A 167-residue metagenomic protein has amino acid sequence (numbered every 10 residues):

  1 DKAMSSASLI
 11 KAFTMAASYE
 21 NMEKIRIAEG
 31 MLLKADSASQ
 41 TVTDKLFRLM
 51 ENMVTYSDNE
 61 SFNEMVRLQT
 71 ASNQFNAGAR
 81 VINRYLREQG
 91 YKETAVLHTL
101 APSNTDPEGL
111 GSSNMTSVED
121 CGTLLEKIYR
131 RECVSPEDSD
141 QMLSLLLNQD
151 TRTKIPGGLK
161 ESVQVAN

Functional and structural regions predicted by a protein language model:
M4-L33, M53: Active-site SXXK
Y19-F47, S135-D140: Short, well-structured active-site flanking segments
A38, Y56-D58: Structured, acidic catalytic/metal-binding patches in enzyme active sites
M50, E60-C133: Mid-domain, small-residue-enriched loop/turn segments at the edges of structured enzyme/sensor domains
S144-T151: Small-residue-rich helix-loop
T153-N167: Short, Gly/Ser/Thr-enriched beta-strand-loop segments that form substrate-interacting elements of hydrolase/peptidase
